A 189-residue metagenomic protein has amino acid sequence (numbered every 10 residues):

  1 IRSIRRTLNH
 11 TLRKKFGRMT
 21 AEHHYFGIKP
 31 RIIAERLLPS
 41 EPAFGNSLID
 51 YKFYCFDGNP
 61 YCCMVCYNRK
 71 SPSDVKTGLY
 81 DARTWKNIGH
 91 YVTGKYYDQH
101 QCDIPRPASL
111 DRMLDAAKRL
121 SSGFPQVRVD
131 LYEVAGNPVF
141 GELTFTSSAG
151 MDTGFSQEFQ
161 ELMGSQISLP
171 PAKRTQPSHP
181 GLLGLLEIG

Functional and structural regions predicted by a protein language model:
R2-G94: Phosphate-binding site of ATP-dependent enzymes
I4, M113-A116, F155, F159: Alpha-helical structural motif
R6-T7, S73-L79, V92-R106, S168-Q176 (+1 more regions): Noncatalytic linker/hinge segments flanking ATPase motor cores
K15, E41, F124-R128, P170: Short secondary-structure junctions and interdomain/linker hinges
E22-L37, G78-P138: A long amphipathic alpha-helix within ATP-dependent nucleotide-binding catalytic cores
F44-N46, V65-N68, P72-V75, Y91-V92 (+6 more regions): Generic alpha-helix signal with a bias toward terminal, lower-confidence helices and secondary-structure junctions
S47, K52-S73, A108-Q126, L131-F140 (+1 more regions): Catalytic cores of PAPS-dependent sulfotransferases and nucleotide-sugar/CMP/GDP-dependent glycosyltransferases
E133-G189: C-terminal active-site "lid" helix and adjoining low-complexity regulatory extension at the edge of ATP-using catalytic
